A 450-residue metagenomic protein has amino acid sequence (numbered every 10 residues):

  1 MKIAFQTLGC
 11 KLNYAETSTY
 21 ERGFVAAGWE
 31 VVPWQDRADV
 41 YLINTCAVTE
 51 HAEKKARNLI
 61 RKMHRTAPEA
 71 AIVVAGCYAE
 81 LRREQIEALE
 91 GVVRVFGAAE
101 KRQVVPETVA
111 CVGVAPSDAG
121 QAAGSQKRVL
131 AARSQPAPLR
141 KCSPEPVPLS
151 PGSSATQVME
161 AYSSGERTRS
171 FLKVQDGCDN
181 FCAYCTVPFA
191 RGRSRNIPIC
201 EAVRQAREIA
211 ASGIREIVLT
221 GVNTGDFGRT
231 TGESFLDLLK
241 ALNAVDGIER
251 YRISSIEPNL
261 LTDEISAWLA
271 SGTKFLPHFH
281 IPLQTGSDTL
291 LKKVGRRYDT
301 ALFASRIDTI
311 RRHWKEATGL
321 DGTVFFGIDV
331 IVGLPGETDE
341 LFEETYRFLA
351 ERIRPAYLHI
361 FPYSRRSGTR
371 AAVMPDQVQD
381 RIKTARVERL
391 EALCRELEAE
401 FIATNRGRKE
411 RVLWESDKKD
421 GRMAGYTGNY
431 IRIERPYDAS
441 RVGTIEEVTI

Functional and structural regions predicted by a protein language model:
M1-D226, K240, E264, F275 (+8 more regions): Proteins enriched for Cys/Gly/acidic motifs involved in redox and nucleic-acid/cofactor modification
E50-H51, T224-R229, N259-L260, G333-G336: Short, small-residue-enriched loops and turns at beta-alpha junctions that line or gate enzyme active sites
F181, C185-G192, Y251-N259, S287-G295 (+2 more regions): Conserved strand-turn element in the central/C-terminal portion of the radical SAM core barrel that lines
C182, L219, I253, I281 (+6 more regions): Conserved, mostly hydrophobic/aromatic
I197, E233, L260, Y298-A301 (+1 more regions): Residue-level signal for the nucleotide or nucleotide-sugar donor/cofactor binding architecture
A211, L236-D237, A241-V245, R250 (+1 more regions): Radical SAM/AdoMet-radical enzyme domain recognition
I214, I248, R354-P355: A structural motif
V373-I450: Terminal RNA-binding accessory module
